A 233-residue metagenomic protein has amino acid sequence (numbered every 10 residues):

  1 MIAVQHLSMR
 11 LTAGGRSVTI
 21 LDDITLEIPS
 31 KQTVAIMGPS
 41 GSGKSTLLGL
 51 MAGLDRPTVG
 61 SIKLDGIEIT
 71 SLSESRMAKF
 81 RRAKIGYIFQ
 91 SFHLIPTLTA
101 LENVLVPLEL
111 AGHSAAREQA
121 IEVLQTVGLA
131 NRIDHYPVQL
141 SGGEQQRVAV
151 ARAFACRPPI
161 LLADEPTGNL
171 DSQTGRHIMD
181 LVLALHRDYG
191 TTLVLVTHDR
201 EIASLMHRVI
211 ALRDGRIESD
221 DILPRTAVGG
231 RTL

Functional and structural regions predicted by a protein language model:
M1-L212, I217: ABC family nucleotide-binding domain
R216-L233: Conserved beta-strand-loop-alpha-helix hinge in the C-terminal portion of ABC ATPase nucleotide-binding domains
